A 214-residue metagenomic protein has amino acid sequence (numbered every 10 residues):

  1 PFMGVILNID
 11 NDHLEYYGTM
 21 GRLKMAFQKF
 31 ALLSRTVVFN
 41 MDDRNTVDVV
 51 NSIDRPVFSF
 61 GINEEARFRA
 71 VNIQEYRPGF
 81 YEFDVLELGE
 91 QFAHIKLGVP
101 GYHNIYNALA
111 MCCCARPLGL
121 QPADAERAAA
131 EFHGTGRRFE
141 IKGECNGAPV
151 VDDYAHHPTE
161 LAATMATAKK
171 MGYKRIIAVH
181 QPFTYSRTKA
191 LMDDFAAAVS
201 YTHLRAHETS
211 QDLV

Functional and structural regions predicted by a protein language model:
P1-V150, Y173: Acidic, Mg2+-coordinating active-site environments of NTP-dependent enzymes
G21-K24, K189-A197: Charged helix-capping and loop-helix junction motifs
F39, A178-H180: Structural beta-sheet core signal
I62, Q181-F183: Cofactor-binding loop segments of dinucleotide-utilizing enzymes, especially the Rossmann-like FAD- and NAD(P)+-binding
V151, A155-L161, A198, S210: Structural/interface elements that position substrates and couple domains in central-metabolism enzymes
A155-T159, T184-K189: Active-site glycine- and acidic-residue-rich loops that bind and position anionic ligands or nucleotide-like cofactors
T167-I176, Y201: Glycine-rich phosphate/diphosphate-binding loops that line cofactor/substrate pockets in enzymes
V199, H203-V214: Residue-level detector of conserved catalytic or cofactor/ligand-binding positions in enzyme active sites
